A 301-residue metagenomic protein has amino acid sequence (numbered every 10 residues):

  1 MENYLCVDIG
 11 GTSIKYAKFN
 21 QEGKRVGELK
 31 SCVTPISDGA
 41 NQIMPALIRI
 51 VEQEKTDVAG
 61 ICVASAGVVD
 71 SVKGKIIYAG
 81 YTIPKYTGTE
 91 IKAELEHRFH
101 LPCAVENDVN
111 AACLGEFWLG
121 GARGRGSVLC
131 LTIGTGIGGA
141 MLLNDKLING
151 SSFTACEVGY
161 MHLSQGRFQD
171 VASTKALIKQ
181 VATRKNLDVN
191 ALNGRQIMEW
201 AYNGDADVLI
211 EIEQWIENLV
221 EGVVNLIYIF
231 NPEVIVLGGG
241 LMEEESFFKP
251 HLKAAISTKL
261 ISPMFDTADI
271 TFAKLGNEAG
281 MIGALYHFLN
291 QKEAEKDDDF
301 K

Functional and structural regions predicted by a protein language model:
M1-G60, D70-K75, A93-H100, G115-R125 (+1 more regions): ATP-binding/phosphotransfer module of carbohydrate and carboxylate kinases, centering on a glycine-rich
D8, C62-A66, C130-G136: Short beta-strand segments
K30-S31, Y81, S152: Short clusters of small/polar residues that mark proteolytic maturation junctions
V33-P35, P84, A155-E157: A short acidic/small-residue loop/turn micro-motif
K75-G88: A charged helix-plus-loop insertion that forms the helical arch/lid used to bind and gate nucleic-acid substrates
C103-N107: General beta-strand structural signal in soluble alpha/beta enzymes
V109-C113: Active-site-adjacent loop/helix segments that line or gate small-molecule/cofactor pockets in enzymes
R123-K175: Glycine-rich phosphate-binding loop of actin/hexokinase-like ATP-binding domains
